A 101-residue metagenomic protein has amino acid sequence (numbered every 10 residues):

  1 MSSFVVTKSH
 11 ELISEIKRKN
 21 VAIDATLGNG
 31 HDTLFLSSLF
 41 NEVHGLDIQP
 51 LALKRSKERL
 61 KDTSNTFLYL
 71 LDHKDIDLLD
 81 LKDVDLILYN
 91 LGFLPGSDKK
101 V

Functional and structural regions predicted by a protein language model:
M1-N20, H31: S-adenosyl-L-methionine
N20, N41, D85: Conserved acidic residues
I23-D24, L88: N-terminal Rossmann-like NAD(P) cofactor-binding module of classical short-chain dehydrogenase/reductase
G28, L51: Conserved Rossmann-like nucleotide-cofactor binding loop
N29-N41: Conserved SAM-binding loop of SAM-dependent methyltransferases across substrates and taxa, primarily the Class I
E42-D47: Conserved SAM-binding motif I beta-strand of class I
K54-L81, D85: S-adenosyl-L-methionine
L91-V101: Mobile active-site "lid"/loop adjacent to the S-adenosyl-L-methionine
